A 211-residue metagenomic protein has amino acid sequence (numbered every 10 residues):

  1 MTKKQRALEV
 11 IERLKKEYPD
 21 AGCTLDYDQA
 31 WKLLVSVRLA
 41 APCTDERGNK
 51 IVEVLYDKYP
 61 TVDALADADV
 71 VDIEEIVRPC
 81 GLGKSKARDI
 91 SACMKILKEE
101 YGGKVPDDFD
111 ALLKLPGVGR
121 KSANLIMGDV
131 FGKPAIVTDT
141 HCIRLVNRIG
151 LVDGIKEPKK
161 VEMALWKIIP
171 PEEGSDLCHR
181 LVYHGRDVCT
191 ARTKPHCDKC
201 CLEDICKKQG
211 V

Functional and structural regions predicted by a protein language model:
T2-V211: Catalytic cores of DNA base-excision repair glycosylases
